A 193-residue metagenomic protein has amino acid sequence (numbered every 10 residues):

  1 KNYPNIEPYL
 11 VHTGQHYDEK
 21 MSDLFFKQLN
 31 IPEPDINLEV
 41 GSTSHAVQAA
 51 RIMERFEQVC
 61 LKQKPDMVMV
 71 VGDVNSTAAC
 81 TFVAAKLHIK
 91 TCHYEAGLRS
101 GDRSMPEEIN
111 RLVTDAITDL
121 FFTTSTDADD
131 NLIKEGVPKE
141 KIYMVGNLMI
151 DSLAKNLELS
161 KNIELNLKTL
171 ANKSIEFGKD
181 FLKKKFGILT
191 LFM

Functional and structural regions predicted by a protein language model:
K1-N2, L24-F25, N37-K139: Active-site and donor-binding regions of nucleotide-sugar-utilizing enzymes
K1-P8, T190: Short intrinsically disordered, low-complexity coil segments enriched in acidic
I6-Q48: Conserved nucleotide-sugar phosphate-binding/catalytic loop shared by glycosyltransferases and other
E7-Y9, K90, K141: Residues at the starts of beta-strands that form the adenosine-phosphate
V11-H12, V71, Y94, M193: Short hydrophobic segments within beta-strands
H16-K20, E39, I117-M193: A nucleotide-sugar donor-handling region in carbohydrate enzymes
